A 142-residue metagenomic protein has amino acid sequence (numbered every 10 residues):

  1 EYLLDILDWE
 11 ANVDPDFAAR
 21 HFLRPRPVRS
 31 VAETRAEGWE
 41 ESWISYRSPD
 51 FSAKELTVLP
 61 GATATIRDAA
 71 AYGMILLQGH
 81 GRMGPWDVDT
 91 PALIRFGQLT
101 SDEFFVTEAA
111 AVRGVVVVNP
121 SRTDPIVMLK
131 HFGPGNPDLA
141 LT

Functional and structural regions predicted by a protein language model:
E1-A71: C-terminal amphipathic alpha-helical segment
E1-R20, N119-T142: Double-stranded beta-helix
F17, F22, W43, F51 (+4 more regions): Phenylalanine-focused residue identity feature
D50-F51, V58-S101: Glycine- and acidic-residue-biased ligand/ion/polar-headgroup-sensing regions
E55, L93, G114-V116: Well-ordered beta-strand positions in beta-sheet-rich domains
W86, G97-D138: Ligand-binding loop in jelly-roll beta-barrel domains
